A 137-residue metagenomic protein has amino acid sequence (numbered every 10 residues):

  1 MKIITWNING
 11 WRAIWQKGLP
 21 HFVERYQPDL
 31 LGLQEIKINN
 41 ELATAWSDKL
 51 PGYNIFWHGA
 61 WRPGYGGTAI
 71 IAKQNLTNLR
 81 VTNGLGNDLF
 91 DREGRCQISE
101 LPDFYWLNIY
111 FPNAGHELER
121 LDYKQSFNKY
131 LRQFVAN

Functional and structural regions predicted by a protein language model:
I3-N7, V23-E41, W106, V135-N137: Active-site beta-strand/loop signature of hydrolases that rely on acidic residues for catalysis
W6-A13, L85, Y123-Q125: Short, flexible loop segments at the rims of nucleotide/cofactor-binding pockets, characterized by
W11-I14, I38-E41, E117: Active-site environment of divalent metal-dependent phosphoester hydrolases
R12-R25: Short, acidic/polar
I36-A114: Structured beta-strand-rich core segments of catalytic domains in phosphoester-bond hydrolases
A114-R120: Metal-dependent phosphoester/phosphodiester hydrolase catalytic core
L121-N137: A long, amphipathic alpha-helix that forms part of the scaffold/cap immediately adjacent to metal-dependent active
